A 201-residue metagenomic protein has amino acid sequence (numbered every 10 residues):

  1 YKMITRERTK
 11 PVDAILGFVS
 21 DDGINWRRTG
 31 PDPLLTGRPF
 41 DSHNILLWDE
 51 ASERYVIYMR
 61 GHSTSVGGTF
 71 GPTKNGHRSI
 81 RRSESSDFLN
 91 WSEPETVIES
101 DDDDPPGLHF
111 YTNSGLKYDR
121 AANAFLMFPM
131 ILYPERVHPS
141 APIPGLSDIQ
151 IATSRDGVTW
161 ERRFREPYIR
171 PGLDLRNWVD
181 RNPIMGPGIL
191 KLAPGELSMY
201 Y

Functional and structural regions predicted by a protein language model:
Y1-Y201: Carbohydrate-active catalytic/glycan-binding domains of CAZyme proteins, especially the secreted or lumenal ectodomains
